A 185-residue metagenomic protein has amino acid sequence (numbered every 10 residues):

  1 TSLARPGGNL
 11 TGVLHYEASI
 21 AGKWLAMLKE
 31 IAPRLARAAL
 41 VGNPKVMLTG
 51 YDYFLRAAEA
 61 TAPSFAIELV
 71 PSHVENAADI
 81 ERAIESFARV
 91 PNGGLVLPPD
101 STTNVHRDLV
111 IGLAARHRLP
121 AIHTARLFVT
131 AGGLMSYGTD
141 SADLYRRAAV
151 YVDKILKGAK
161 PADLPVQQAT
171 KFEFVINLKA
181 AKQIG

Functional and structural regions predicted by a protein language model:
T1-G185: Short hydrophobic alpha-helices and adjacent helix-cap/hinge residues
